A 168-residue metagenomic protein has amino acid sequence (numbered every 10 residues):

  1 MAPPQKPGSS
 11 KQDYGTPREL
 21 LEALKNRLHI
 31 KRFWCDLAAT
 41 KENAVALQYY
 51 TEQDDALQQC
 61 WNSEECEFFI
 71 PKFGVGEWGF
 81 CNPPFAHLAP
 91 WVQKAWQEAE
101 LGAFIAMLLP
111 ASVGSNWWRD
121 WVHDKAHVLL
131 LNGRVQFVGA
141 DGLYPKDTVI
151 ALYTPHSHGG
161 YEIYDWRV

Functional and structural regions predicted by a protein language model:
M1-V168: Class I S-adenosyl-L-methionine-dependent methyltransferase catalytic core
